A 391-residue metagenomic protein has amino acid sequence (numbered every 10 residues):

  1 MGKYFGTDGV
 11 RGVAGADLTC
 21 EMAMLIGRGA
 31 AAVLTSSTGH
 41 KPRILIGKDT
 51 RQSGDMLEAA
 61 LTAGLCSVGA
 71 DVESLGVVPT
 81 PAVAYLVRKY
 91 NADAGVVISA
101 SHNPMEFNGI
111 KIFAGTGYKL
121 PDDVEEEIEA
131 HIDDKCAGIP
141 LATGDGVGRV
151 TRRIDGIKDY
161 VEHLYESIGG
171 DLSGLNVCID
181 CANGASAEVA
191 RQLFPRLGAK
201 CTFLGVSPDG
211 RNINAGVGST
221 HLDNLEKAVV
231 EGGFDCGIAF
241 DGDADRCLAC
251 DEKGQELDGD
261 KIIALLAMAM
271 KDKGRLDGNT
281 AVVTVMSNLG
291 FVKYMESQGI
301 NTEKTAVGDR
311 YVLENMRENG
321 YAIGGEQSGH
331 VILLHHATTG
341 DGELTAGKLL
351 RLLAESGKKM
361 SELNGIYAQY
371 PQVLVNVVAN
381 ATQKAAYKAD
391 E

Functional and structural regions predicted by a protein language model:
M1-A63, S67-V68, V150-L175, A381 (+1 more regions): An N-terminal, well-structured beta->alpha segment
F5-G6, I46, V72-V77, V97-I98 (+7 more regions): General beta-strand structural signal in soluble alpha/beta enzymes
V13, N108-G232: Gly/Ser/Thr-enriched, mixed-charge loops and adjacent short helices that form phosphate/oxyanion-binding elements
A32, S36, H40-F107, Q192-C250: N-terminal small/polar loop signature for handling phosphorylated ligands or for N-terminal nucleophile
S37-R43, A137-T151, G174, F234-G237 (+2 more regions): Flexible, glycine/charged-enriched surface loops at secondary-structure junctions
G47-D49, I179-C181, D251, H335: Short glycine-centered, acidic/aromatic-flanked micro-motifs in structured strand/loop junctions that mark active-site
E126-V161, E166, E252-G325, I332-L333: Proline/glycine-rich low-complexity loops and linkers
C236, K273-E391: Phosphate-binding and adjacent anionic-ligand microenvironments
